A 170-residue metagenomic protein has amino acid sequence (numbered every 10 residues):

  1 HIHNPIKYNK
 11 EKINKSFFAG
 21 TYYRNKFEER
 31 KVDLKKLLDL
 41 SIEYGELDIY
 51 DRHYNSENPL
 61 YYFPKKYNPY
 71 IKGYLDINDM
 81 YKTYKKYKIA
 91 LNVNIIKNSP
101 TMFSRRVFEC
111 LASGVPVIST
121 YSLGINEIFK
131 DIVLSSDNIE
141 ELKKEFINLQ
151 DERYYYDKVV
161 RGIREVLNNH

Functional and structural regions predicted by a protein language model:
H1-L134, L167: Nucleotide-sugar donor-binding catalytic core of glycosyltransferases
K10, L47-Y50, E140, K144 (+1 more regions): Intrinsic disorder/low-complexity signal
D33-K36, K82, E141-N148, R161-G162: Alpha-helical elements of Rossmann-like donor-binding domains used by nucleotide-donor carbohydrate transfer enzymes
L75-D76, N138, D151, H170: Helix N-cap and loop-to-helix transition residues
L134-Y154: C-terminal "capping" alpha-helix adjacent to the active site of nucleotide-linked donor transferases in cell-envelope
Q150-H170: A charged, aromatic-enriched C-terminal amphipathic alpha-helix characteristic of glycosyltransferases across folds
